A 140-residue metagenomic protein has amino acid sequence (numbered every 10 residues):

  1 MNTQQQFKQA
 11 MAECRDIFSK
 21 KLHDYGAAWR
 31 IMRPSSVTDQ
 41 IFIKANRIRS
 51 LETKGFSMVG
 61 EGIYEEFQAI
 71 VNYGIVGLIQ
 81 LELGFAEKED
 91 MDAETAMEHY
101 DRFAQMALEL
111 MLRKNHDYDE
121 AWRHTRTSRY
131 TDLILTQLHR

Functional and structural regions predicted by a protein language model:
M1-R140: Intrinsically disordered, low-complexity regulatory regions that flank transcription factor DNA-binding cores
